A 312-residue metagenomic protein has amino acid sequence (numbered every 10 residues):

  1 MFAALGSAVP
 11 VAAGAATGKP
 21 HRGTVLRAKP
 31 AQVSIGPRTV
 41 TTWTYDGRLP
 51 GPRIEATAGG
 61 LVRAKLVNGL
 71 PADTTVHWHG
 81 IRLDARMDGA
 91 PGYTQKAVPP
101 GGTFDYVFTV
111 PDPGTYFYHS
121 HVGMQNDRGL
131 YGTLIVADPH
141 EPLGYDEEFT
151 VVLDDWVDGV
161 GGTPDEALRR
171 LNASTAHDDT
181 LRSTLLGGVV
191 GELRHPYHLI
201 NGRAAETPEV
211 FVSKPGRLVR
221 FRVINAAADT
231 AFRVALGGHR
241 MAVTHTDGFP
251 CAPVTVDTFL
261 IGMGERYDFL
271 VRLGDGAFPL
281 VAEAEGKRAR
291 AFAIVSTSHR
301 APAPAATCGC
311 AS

Functional and structural regions predicted by a protein language model:
M1-A3: N-terminal export leaders
L5, A12-K29, T39, L130-R170 (+1 more regions): Extended terminal and domain-junction accessory segments
P20-L143, D229-F259, P279-R290: Histidine- and aromatic-enriched segments that form or immediately flank copper-ligand environments
T42, D46-R53, D105, H195 (+3 more regions): Non-catalytic, beta-strand-enriched accessory regions in extracellular/secretory proteins and membrane protein
I54-A58, V210-L218, R272: Extracellular and analogous surface-interaction loops
L61, S213-L218, L260-E265: Conserved "landmark" site that anchors the functional core of diverse proteins
E148-L218, I224-A227: Acidic-aromatic/histidine active-site loop/patch
N225-A227, L236, L273-D275: A generic beta-sheet turn/junction motif
